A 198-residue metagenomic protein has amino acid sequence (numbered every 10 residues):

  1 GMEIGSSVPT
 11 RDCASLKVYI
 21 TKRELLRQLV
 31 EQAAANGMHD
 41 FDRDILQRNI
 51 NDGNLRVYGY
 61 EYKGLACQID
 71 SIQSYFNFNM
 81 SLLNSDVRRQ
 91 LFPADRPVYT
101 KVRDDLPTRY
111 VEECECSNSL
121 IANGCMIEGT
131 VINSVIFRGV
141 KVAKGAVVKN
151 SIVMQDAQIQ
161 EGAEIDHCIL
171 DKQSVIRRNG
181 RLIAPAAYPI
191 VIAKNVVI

Functional and structural regions predicted by a protein language model:
G1-E24: Conserved core of the sugar-phosphate nucleotidyltransferase
R11, S15-L16, L29-G37: Flexible, glycine/proline-enriched loop segments at strand-loop-helix junctions that form or flank small-ligand binding
R23-L25, N195-V196: Short loop segments at secondary-structure junctions
L25-R27, Y75: A generic structural signal for short hydrophobic patches within well-formed alpha-helices
Q32-I198: Left-handed beta-helix
